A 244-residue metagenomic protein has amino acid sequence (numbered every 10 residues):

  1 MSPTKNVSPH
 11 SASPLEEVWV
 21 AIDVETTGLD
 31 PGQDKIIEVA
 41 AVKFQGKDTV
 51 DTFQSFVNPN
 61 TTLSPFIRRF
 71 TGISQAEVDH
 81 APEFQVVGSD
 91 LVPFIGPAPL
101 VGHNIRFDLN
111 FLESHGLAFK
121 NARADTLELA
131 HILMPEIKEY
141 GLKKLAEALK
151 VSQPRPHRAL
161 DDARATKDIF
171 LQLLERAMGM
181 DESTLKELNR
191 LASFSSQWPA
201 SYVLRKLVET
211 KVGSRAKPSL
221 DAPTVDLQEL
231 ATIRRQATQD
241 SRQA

Functional and structural regions predicted by a protein language model:
M1-S11, L171-A244: Acidic two-metal-ion nuclease catalytic site recognized across multiple nuclease folds, prominently DnaQ/RNase D-T
S2-A122, P135-H157: Conserved non-catalytic scaffold segment of RNase H-like nuclease domains
F84, G88, R158-L171, A216-P223: Short flexible/disordered coil segments
P99-F111, H115, I137, G141-L207: Acidic, Mg2+-coordinating catalytic module of metal-dependent nucleases/exonucleases that use a two-metal-ion mechanism
H131: Phosphodiester-processing cores and adjacent nucleic acid-binding clamps
